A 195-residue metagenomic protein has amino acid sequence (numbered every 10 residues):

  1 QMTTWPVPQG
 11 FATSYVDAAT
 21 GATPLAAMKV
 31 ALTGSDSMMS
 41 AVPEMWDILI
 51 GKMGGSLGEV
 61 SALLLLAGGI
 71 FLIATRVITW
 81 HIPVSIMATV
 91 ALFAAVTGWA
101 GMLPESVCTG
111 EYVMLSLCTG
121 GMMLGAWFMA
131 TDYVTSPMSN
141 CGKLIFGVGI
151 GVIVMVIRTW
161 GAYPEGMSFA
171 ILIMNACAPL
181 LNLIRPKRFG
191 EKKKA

Functional and structural regions predicted by a protein language model:
Q1-L65: Long hydrophobic alpha-helical segments that form multi-pass transmembrane helix bundles in integral membrane proteins
K52-A62, T109-M122: Structural signature of hydrophobic alpha-helical transmembrane segments
L63-A67, V84-L92, S116-M129, L144-V152: Hydrophobic alpha-helical segments embedded in the membrane of multi-pass proteins
I73-S85, Y133-L144: Membrane-helix interface "capping/anchor" motifs
V77-P104: Conserved mixed alpha/beta catalytic, RNA-binding, or beta-rich assembly cores of soluble enzyme, regulatory
T89-A95, M122-A126, I171-N182: Alpha-helical transmembrane segments and their membrane-interface exit regions
T97-L103, V152-E165: Hydrophobic alpha-helical transmembrane segments in multi-pass integral membrane proteins
M114-M122, K143, G161-M174: Loop-to-transmembrane alpha-helix initiation sites
